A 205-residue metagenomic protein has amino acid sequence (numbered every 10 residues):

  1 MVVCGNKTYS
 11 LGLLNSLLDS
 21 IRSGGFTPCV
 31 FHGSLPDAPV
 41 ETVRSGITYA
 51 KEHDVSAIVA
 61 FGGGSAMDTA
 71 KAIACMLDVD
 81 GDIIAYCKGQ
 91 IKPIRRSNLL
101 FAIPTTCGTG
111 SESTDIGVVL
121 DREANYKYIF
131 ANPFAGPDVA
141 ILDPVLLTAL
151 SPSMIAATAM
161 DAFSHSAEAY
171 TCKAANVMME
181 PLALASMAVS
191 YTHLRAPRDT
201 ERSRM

Functional and structural regions predicted by a protein language model:
M1-V2, A57-V59, F101: Conserved beta-strand elements of the Class I
C4-G5, G33, I103-T105: Cofactor-binding loop segments of dinucleotide-utilizing enzymes, especially the Rossmann-like FAD- and NAD(P)+-binding
Y9-G81, R198: N-terminal small/polar loop signature for handling phosphorylated ligands or for N-terminal nucleophile
S10, L14, P39-V43, K51 (+2 more regions): Generic structural signal for well-ordered, non-membrane alpha-helical segments in soluble metabolic enzymes
D78-V177, P181: A glycine/threonine-rich phosphate-anchoring loop and its flanking beta-alpha core in nucleotide/phosphate-binding
T192-D199: Conserved small/polar residues in nucleotide/adenosyl-binding loops
S203-M205: Hydrophobic alpha-helical segments, chiefly the membrane-spanning helices and signal/signal-anchor peptides
